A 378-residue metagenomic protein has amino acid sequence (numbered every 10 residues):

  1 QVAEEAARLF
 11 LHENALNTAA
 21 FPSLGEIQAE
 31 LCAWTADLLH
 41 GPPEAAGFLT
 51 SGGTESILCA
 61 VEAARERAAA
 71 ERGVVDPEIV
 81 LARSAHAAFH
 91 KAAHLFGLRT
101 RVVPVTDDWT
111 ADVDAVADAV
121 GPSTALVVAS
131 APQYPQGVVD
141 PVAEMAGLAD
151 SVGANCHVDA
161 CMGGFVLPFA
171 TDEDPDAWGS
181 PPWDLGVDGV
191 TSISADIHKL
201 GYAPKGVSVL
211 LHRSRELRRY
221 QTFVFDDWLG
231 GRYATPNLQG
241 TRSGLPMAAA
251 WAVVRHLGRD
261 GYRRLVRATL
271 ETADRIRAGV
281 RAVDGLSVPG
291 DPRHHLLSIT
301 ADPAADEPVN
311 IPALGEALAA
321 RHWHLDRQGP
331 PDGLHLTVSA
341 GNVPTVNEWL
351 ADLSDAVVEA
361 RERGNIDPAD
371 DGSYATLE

Functional and structural regions predicted by a protein language model:
Q1-G25, A29, A33, R263-V266 (+3 more regions): Non-catalytic terminal extensions of PLP-dependent enzymes
S23-L24, F48-T54, L81-R83, G290 (+1 more regions): Active-site nucleophile and cofactor-binding loops and adjacent substrate-binding regions of central metabolic enzymes
T35-P43, A360: Cytochrome P450 catalytic-domain "roof"
D37, E62-E66, W251-H256: Short glycine/serine- and small hydrophobic-enriched flexible loop segments
P43-E44, G290-L296, G329-L334: Short Gly/Ser/Thr- and Asp/Glu-enriched loop/turn motifs at secondary-structure junctions
E44, S51-V224, W228-R232: Conserved PLP-enzyme active-site core in the AAT-like
E66, R72, D274, S298-I299: Glycine- and Gly-Pro-enriched alpha-helical subdomains that act as flexible, kink-prone "lid/hinge" or packing modules
D172, D176-H294, T300-A305, L377-E378: Active-site C-terminal subdomain of aminotransferase-like
